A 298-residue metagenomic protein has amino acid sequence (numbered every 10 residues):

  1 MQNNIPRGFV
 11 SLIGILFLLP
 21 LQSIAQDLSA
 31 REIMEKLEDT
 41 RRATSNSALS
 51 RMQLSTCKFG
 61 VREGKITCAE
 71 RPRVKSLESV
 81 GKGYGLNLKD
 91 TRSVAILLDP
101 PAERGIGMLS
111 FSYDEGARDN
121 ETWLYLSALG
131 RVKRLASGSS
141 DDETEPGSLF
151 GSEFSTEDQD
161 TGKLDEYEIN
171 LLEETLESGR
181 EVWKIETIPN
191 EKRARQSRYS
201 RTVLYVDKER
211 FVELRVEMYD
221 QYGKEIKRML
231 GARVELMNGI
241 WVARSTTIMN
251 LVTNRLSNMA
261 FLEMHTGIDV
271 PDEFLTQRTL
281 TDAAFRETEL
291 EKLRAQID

Functional and structural regions predicted by a protein language model:
M1-P6: N-terminal secretory signal peptides that target proteins for export/translocation
V10-P20: Bacterial N-terminal signal peptides
L21-A25: Sec/Tat signal peptide C-region and signal peptidase I cleavage site
D27-S127: N-terminal mature ectodomain segment of secretory-pathway/periplasmic proteins
E32, D158-E173, G223-R228: A short, amphipathic edge element
S76-G85, E168-L176, A232-V234: Short amphipathic beta-strand and strand-loop transition segments with alternating hydrophobic
L98, F111, N120-D160, R180-T276: Gly/Pro-enriched, hydrophobic low-complexity segments that function as extracytoplasmic propeptides/linkers
D272-D298: Gram-negative outer-membrane assembly/targeting C-terminal domains
